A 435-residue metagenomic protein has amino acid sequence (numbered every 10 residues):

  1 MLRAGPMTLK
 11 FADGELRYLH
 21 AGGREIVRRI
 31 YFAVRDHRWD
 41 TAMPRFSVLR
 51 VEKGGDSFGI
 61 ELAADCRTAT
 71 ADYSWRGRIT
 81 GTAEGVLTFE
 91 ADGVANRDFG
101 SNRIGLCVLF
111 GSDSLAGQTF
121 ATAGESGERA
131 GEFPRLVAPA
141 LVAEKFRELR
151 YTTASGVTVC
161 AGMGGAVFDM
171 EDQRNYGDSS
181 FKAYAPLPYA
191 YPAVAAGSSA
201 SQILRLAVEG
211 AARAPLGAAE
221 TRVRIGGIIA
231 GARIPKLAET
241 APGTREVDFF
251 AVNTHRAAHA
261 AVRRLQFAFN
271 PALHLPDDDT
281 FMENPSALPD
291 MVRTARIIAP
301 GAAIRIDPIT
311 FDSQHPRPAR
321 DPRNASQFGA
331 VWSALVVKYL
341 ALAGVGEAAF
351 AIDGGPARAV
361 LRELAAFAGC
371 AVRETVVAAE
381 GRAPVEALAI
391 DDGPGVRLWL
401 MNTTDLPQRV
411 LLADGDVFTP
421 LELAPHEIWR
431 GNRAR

Functional and structural regions predicted by a protein language model:
M1-D65, T119, S126: Acidic-aromatic substrate-binding/catalytic surfaces of carbohydrate-active enzymes
R3, Y31, D65-A69, R150-I228: Beta-strand-rich recognition/accessory modules
T80-V167, H426: Polysaccharide-binding surfaces and accessory modules of carbohydrate-active proteins
A219, I228-T240: Catalytic domains of carbohydrate-active enzymes, especially glycoside hydrolases
A241-S326: Noncatalytic carbohydrate-binding groove/subsite architecture in carbohydrate-active enzymes
R305-A365, V377-A379: Aromatic/acidic polysaccharide-binding cleft in carbohydrate-active enzymes
A379-G415: Carbohydrate-binding surface patches
L421-R435: C-terminal beta-strand-rich structural cap/linker in extracellular carbohydrate-active enzymes
